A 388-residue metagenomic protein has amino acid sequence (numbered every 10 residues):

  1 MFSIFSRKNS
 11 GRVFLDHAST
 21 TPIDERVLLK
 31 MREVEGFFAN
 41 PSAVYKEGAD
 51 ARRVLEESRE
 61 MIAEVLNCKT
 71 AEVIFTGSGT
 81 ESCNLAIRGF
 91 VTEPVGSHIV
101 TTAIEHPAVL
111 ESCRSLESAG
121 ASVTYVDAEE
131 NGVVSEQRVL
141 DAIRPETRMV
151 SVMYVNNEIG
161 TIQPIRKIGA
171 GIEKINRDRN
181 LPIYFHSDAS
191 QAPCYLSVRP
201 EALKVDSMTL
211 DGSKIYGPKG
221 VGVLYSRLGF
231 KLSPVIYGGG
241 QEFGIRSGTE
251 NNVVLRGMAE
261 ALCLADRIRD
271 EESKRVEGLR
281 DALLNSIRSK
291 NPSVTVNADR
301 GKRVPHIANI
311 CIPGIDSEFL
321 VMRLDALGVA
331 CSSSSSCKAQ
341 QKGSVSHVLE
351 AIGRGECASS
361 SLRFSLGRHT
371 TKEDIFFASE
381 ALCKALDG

Functional and structural regions predicted by a protein language model:
M1-G388: Pyridoxal 5′-phosphate
